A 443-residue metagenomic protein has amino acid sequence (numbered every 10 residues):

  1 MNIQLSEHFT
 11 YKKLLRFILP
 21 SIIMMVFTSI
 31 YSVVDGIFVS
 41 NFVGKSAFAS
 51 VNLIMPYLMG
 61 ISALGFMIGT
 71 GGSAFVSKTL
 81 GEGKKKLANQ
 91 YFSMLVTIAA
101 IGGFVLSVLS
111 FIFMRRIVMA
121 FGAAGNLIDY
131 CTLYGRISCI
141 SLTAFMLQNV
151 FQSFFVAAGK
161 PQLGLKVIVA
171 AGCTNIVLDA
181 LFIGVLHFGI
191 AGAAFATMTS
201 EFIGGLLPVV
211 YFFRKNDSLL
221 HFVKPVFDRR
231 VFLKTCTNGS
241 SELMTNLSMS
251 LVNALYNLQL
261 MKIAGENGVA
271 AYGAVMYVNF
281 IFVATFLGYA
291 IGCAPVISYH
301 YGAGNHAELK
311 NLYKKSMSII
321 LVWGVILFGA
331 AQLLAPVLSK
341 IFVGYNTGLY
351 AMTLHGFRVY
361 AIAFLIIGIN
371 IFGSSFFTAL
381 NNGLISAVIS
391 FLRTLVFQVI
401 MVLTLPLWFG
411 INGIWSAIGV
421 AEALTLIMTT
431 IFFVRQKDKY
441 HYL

Functional and structural regions predicted by a protein language model:
M1-I18, V76-T143, V185-S240, I297-A363 (+1 more regions): Short alpha-helical transmembrane segments in multi-pass integral membrane proteins
S6-V43, P56-G71, F75, T79 (+5 more regions): N-terminal transmembrane alpha-helices
R16-D35, I137, A171, S200-G204 (+4 more regions): Transmembrane helical elements of multi-pass membrane transporters/channels
S21, M25, I37, N41 (+17 more regions): Transmembrane alpha-helix boundary and packing residues in multipass membrane permease domains and related
I30-F48, V118-G125, L181-F188, S250-Y277 (+4 more regions): Helix-terminus/linker motif at the lipid-water interface of multi-pass membrane proteins
F48-V108, F145-G164, A271-A335, I367-I389: Small-residue-rich hydrophobic transmembrane alpha-helices
G60-A63, N175-A180, G205-V209, F280-A284 (+3 more regions): Hydrophobic transmembrane alpha-helices of multi-pass small-molecule transporters
G69, I137-V156, V167-N175, A193-L206 (+5 more regions): Short runs within selected transmembrane alpha-helices of multi-pass transporters and secretion channels
